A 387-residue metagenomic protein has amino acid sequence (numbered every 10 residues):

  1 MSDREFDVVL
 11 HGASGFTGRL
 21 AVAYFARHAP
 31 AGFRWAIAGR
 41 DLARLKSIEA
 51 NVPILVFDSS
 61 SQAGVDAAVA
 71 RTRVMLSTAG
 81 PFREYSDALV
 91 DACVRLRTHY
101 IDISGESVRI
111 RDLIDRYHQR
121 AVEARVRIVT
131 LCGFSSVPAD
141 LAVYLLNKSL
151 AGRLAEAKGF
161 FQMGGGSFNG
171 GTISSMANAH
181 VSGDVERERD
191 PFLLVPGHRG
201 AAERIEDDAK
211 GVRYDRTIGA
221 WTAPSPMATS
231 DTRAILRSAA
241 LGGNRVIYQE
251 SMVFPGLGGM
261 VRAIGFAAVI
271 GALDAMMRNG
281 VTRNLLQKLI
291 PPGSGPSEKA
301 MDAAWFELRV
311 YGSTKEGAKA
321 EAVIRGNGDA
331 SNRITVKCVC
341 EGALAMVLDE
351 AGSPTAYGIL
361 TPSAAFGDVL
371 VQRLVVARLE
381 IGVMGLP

Functional and structural regions predicted by a protein language model:
D7, R73-V74, H99: Structural motif
D7-V9, R34-A36, P53: A structural signal for isolated positions on well-ordered beta-strands in alpha/beta enzyme cores
V8-R27: N-terminal Rossmann NAD(P)H-binding glycine-rich loop of SDR-like oxidoreductase domains
P30-R44: Conserved glycine-rich Rossmann-like NAD(P)H-binding loop of the short-chain dehydrogenase/reductase
D41-G64: Conserved N-terminal Rossmann-fold NAD(P) cofactor-binding segment
V56-V74, T78-E84: Conserved Rossmann-fold cofactor-binding substructure of NAD(P)-dependent oxidoreductases
P81-P196, S230, R237: Glycine-/Pro-rich loop/turn segments that contact NAD(P) or position catalytic residues in Rossmann-like domains
K148-P387: C-terminal catalytic/substrate-binding lobe primarily of soluble NAD(P)-dependent oxidoreductases
